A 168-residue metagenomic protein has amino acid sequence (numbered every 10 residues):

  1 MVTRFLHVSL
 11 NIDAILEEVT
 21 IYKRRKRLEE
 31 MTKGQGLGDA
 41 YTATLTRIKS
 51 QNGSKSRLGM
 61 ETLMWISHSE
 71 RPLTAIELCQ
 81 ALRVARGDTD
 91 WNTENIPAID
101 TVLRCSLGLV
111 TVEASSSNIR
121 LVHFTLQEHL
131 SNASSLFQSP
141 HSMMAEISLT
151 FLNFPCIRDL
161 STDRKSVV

Functional and structural regions predicted by a protein language model:
V2-V168: Leucine/isoleucine-rich amphipathic helices and adjacent mixed helix/strand linkers that form non-membrane
